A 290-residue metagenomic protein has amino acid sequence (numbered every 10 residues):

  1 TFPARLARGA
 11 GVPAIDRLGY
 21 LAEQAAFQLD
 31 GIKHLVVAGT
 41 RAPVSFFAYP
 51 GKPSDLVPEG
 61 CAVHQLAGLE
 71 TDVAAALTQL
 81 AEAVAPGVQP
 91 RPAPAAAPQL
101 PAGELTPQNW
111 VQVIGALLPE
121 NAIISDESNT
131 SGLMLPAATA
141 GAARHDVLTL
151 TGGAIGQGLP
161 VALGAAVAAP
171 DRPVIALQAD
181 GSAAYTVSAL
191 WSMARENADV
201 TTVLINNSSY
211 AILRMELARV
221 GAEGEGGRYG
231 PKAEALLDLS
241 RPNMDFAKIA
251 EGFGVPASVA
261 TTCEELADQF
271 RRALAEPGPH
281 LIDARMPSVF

Functional and structural regions predicted by a protein language model:
T1-L66, G141-R172, A184-S188, R219 (+1 more regions): Glycine-rich, anion-gripping cofactor-binding loops and their flanking helix/strand elements in enzyme active sites
P3-Q24, A85, R91-A168, D283: Thiamine diphosphate
A22, V73-L77, V111, N197 (+1 more regions): Alpha-helix initiation and N-capping motif
H34-V36, I123-S125, I175: Conserved beta-strand elements of the Class I
G39-G132, Y229-A235, K248-G252, A260-D268 (+2 more regions): Phosphate/pyrophosphate-binding active-site segments
L133-F290: Thiamine diphosphate
